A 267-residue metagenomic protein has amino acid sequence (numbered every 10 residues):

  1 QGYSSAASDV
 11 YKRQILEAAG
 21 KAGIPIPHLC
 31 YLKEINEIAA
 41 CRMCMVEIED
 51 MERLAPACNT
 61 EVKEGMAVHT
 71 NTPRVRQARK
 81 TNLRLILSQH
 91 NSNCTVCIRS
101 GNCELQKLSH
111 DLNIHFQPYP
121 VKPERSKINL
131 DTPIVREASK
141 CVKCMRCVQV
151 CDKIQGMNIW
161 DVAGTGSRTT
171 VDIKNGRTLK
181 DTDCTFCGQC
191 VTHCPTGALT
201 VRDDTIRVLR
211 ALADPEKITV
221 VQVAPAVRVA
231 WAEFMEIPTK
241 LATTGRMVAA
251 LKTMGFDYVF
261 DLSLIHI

Functional and structural regions predicted by a protein language model:
Q1, D9, C141, C184 (+1 more regions): Short alpha-helix boundary/capping motifs
Q1-A7, Y11, I265-H266: Single conserved hydrophobic/aromatic residue that forms the stacking wall/gate of nucleotide- or nucleobase-binding
S5, I134-V135, R177-T178, E233-E236: Short, contiguous strand/loop micro-motifs
S5, I173, V223-P225: Short glycine-centered, acidic/aromatic-flanked micro-motifs in structured strand/loop junctions that mark active-site
A6, Q14-I15, E104, R136 (+3 more regions): Short Gly/charged-rich anion-binding patches and loops
K12-Q77, L87, R202-I265: Iron-sulfur-associated redox domains of electron-transfer enzymes in respiratory and anaerobic energy metabolism
R42-F186, T192, L199-T200, D204-I218: Fe-S ferredoxin-like electron-transfer domains and their immediately adjacent linker/connector regions across
C151, H266-I267: Conserved adenylation A10 loop of the ANL superfamily
